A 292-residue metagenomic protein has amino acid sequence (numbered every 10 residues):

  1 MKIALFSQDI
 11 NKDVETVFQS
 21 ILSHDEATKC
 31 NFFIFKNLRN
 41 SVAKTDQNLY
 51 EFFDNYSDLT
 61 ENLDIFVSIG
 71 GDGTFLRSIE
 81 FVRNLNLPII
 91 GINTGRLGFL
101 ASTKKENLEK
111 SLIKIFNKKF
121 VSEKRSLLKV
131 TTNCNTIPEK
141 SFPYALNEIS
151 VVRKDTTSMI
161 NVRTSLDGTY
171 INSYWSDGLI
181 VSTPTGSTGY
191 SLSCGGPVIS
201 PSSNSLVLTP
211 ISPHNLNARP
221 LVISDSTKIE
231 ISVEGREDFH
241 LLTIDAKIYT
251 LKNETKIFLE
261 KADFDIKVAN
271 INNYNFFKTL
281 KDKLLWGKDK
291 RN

Functional and structural regions predicted by a protein language model:
M1-I65, E106-V121, T131-P143: ATP/NTP phosphate-donor binding region
I10, D72-T74, L97, T185-S187: Short glycine-rich anion-binding loops that position phosphate/pyrophosphate groups of nucleotides and phosphorylated
V14-E15, T74-S78, T188-S193: Short glycine/serine/threonine-rich phosphate/pyrophosphate-binding segments that cradle anionic phosphate groups
S68-D72, I79-F81: N-terminal glycine-rich "phosphate-gripper" loop used for MgATP/nucleotide binding and carboxylate activation
R77, F81-T94, F99: Gly/Ser-rich helix-loop-strand patches that form or flank binding pockets for ribonucleotide-derived cofactors
R96-D177, G235: Catalytic core of DAGKc-family lipid kinases
V151, T156, D167-Y170, A218-N292: ATP/nucleoside-binding phosphotransfer catalytic cores, i.e., glycine-rich phosphate-binding loops
N172-N217: Gly/Ser/Thr-rich active-site loops/lids in small-molecule metabolic enzymes that frequently grip phosphoryl groups
